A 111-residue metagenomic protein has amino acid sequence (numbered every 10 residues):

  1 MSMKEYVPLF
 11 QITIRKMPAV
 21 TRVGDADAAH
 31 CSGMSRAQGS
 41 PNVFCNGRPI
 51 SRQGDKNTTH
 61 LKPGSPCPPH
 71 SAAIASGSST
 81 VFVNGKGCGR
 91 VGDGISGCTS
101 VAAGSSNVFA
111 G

Functional and structural regions predicted by a protein language model:
S2-G111: Intrinsically disordered, low-complexity proline/glycine-rich segments
